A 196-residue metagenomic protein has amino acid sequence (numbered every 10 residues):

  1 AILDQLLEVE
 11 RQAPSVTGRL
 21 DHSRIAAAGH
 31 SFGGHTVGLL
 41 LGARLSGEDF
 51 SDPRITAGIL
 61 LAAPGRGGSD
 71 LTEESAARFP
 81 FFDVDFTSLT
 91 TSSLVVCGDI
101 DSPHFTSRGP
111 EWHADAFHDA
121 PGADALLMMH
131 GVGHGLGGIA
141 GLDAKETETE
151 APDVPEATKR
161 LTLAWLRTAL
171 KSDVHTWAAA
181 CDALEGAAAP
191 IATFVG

Functional and structural regions predicted by a protein language model:
A1-H35: Gly/Ser-rich "nucleophile elbow"/oxyanion-hole loop immediately N-terminal to the catalytic nucleophile in hydrolases
E10, R44-E48: Active-site catalytic pocket residues across diverse enzymes, especially alpha/beta-hydrolases
I25, L126, L166: Divalent metal-coordination and catalytic microenvironments
H35-T36, G67-S69, G135-G138, T176: Short, solvent-exposed loop/turn elements at domain surfaces
T36-L40, H104: Hydrolases whose catalytic domains are alpha/beta-hydrolase-1, hotdog thioesterase, or metallo-beta-lactamase-like
F50-G131: The feature captures the conserved acid-bearing segment of alpha/beta-hydrolase catalytic domains
G131-G133, I139-G196: Alpha/beta-hydrolase-fold serine-hydrolase catalytic core, especially in secreted/extracellular enzymes
